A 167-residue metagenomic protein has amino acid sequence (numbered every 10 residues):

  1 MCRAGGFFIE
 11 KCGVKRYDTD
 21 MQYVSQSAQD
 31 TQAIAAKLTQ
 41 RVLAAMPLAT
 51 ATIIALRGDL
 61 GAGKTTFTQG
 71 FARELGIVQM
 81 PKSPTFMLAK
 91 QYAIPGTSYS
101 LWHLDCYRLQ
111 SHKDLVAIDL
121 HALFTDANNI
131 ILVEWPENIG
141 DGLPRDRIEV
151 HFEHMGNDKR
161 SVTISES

Functional and structural regions predicted by a protein language model:
Y17, M21, R73, S111-S167: Short phosphate-coordinating micro-motif centered on Lys-Gly-acidic
D20-R41: N-terminal pre-Walker A segment at the start of P-loop NTPase domains
R41-T50: Phosphate-binding P-loop
I54-L56: Hydrophobic anchor at the beta1->P-loop junction of P-loop NTPases
D59: P-loop (Walker A) phosphate-binding loop of NTP-binding proteins
K64: Conserved lysine of the Walker
I77-Y92: Short beta-strand-centered segment that lines the nucleotide-binding/catalytic pocket of NTP-utilizing
